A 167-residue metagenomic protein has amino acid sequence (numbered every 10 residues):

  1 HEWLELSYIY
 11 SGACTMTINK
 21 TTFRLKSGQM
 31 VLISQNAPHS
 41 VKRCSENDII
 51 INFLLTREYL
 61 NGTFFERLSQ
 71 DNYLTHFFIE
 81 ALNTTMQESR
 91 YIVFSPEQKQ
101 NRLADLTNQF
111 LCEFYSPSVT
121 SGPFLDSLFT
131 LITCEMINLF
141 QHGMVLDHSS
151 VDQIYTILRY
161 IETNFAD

Functional and structural regions predicted by a protein language model:
H1, P38, Y115: Conserved short histidine dyad/triad with adjacent acidic residue
E5, T15, M30, S40 (+1 more regions): Short hydrophobic beta-strand segments that form the core of ligand-binding sensory/regulatory domains
E5-Y8, R102-L106, L128, E135: Amphipathic, well-ordered alpha-helical segments in soluble domains
S7-K26, A37: A short beta-strand-loop-beta hairpin characteristic of the jelly-roll/cupin
T15-T17, I33, H39-S45, G62-T63: Short beta-strand His + acidic residue motifs that chelate non-heme Fe in jelly-roll/DSBH and cupin folds
K20-Q35, R43, I49: Short acidic-glycine-tyrosine-enriched beta hairpin
C44-C112: A hydrophobic/aromatic-rich effector-binding and dimerization subdomain of bacterial HTH-type transcriptional regulators
I92-Q98, F114-S127, C134-D167: Short, Lys/Arg-enriched, Trp-marked, Pro/Gly-tolerant hinge/linker segments that flank
